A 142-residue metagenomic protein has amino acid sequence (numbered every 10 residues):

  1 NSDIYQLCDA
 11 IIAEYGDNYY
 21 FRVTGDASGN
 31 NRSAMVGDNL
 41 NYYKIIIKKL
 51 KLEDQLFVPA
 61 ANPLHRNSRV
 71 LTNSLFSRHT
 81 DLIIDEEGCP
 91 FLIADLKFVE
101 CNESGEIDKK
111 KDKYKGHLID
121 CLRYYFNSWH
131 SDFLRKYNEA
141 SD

Functional and structural regions predicted by a protein language model:
N1-K109, D132-F133, E139: Mg2+-dependent endonuclease catalytic cores in nucleic-acid-processing enzymes, primarily RNase H-like
F21-G25, D108, G116-F126: Phosphate/NTP-binding elements of NTP-utilizing enzymes
L118, S141-D142: Intrinsic low-complexity, intrinsically disordered terminal tails and linker regions enriched in charged/polar residues
Y125-F133: Short, hydrophobic alpha-helical segments
